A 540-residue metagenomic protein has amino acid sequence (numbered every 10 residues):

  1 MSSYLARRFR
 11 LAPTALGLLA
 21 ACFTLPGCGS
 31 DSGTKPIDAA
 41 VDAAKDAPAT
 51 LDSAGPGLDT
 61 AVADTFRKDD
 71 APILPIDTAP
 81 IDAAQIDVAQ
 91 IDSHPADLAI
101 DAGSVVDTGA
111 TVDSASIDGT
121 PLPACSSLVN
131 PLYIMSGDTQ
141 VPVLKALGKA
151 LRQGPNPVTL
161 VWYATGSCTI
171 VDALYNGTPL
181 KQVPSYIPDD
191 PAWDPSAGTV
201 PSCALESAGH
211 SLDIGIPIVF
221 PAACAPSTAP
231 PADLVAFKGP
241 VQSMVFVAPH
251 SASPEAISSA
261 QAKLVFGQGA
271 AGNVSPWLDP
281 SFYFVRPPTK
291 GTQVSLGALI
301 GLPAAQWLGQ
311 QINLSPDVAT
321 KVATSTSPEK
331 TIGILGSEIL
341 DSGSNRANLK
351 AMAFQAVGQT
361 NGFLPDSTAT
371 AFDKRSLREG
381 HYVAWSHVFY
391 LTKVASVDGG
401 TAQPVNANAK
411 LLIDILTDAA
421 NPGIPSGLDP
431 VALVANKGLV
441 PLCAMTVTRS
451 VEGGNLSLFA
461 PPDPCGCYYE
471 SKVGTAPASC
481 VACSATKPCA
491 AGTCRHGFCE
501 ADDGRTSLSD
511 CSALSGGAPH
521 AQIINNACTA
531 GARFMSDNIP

Functional and structural regions predicted by a protein language model:
M1-P26: Sec-dependent bacterial lipoprotein signal peptides
L5-R8, G33-T34, A43, S53-A54 (+9 more regions): Intrinsically disordered, low-complexity sequence elements enriched in Ser/Thr/Gly/Pro
F9, A15-L16, D59, T289 (+2 more regions): Short linear sequence motifs
R10-P13, P48, D70-A71, D97 (+3 more regions): Sequence-pattern detector for short linear motifs and compositional/periodic biases rather than a specific fold
C22, G27-P121, D398: Ser/Thr-rich, Pro/Gly/Ala-heavy low-complexity intrinsically disordered linkers and tails of secreted extracellular
I117-P540: Flexible loop/hinge segments at secondary-structure junctions
